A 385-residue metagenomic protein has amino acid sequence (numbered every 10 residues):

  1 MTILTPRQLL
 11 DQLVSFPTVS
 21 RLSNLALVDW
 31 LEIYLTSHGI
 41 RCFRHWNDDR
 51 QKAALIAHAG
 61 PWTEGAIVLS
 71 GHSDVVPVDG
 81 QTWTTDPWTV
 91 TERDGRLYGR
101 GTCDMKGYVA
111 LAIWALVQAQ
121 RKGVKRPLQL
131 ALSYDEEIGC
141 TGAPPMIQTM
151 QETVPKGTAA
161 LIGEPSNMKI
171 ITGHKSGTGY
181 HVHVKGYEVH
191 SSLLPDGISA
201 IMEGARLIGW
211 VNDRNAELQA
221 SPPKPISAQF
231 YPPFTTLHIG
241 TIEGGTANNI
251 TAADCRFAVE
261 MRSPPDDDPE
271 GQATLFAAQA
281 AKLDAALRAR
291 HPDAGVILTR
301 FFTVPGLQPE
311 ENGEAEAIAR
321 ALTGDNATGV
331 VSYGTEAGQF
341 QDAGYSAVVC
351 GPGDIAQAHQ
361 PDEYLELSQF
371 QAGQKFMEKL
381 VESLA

Functional and structural regions predicted by a protein language model:
M1, D48, H181-A385: Metal-dependent amide/peptide-bond hydrolase catalytic core, centered on the "pita-bread" metallohydrolase fold
M1-R100, R121-V124, D354: Acidic/His- and Gly-rich active-site-bordering loop/insert found across diverse amide/peptide-bond hydrolases
D11, V28-E32, L116, I208 (+2 more regions): A generic structural signal for short, well-ordered alpha-helical segments in conserved domains
H38, R121-V124, E152-P155, L283-H291: Short helix-capping segments at alpha-helix termini
H58, I170-K175, N249-I250, Q341-D342: Short glycine-biased active-site loop of nucleotidyltransferases that positions the nucleotide triphosphate and helps
W62, E152-K156, A343: Glycine-rich phosphate-binding loop signature in dinucleotide/nucleotide-binding domains
D94-L97, T102-C103, G107-D213, P233 (+2 more regions): Fold-level recognition of mixed alpha/beta catalytic cores in primary-metabolism enzymes, strongest
